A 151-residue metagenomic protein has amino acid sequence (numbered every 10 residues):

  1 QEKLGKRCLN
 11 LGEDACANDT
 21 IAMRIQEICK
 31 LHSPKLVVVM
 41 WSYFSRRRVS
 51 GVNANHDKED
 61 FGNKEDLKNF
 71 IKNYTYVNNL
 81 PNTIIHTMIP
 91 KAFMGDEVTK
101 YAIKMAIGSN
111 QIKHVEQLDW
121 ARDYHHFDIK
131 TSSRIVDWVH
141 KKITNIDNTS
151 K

Functional and structural regions predicted by a protein language model:
Q1-T20, E27-L31, I135, V139: Serine-esterase "nucleophile elbow" of acetyl-processing enzymes
M23-K151: Alpha-helical cap/lid subdomain in secreted, periplasmic, or secretory-pathway luminal O-acyl-processing enzymes
